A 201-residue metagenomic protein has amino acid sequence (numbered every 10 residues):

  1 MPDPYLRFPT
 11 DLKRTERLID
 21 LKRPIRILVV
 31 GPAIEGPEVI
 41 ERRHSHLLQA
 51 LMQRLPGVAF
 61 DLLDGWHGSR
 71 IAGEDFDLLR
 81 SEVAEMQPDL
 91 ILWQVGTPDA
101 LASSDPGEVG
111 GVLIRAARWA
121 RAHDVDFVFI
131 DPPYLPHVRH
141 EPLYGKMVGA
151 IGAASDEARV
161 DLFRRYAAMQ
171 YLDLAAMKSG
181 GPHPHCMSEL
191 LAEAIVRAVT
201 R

Functional and structural regions predicted by a protein language model:
M1-D64, S81-E85: Serine-esterase "nucleophile elbow" of acetyl-processing enzymes
Q49-L55, R70-R201: Alpha-helical cap/lid subdomain in secreted, periplasmic, or secretory-pathway luminal O-acyl-processing enzymes
G65-S69: Short, solvent-exposed turn/loop segments enriched in Gly/Ser/Thr/Pro and often Arg
